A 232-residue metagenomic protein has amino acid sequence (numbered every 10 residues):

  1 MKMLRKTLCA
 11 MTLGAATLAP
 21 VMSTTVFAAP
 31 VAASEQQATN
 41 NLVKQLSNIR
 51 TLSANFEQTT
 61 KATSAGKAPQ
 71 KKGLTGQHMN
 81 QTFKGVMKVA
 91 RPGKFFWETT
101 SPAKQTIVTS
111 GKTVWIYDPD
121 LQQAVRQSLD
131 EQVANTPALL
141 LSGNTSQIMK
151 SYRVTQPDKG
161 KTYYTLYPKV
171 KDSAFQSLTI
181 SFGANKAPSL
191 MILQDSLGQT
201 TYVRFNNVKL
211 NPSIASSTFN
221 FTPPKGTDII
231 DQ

Functional and structural regions predicted by a protein language model:
K2-G14: Bacterial N-terminal signal peptides that target proteins for export
A15-F27: C-terminal segment of classical bacterial N-terminal signal peptides
V26-Q37: Cleaved targeting-peptide boundary
S47-G111: N-terminal mature ectodomain segment of secretory-pathway/periplasmic proteins
T63, F96, A103-Q105, Q123 (+2 more regions): Short beta-strands and strand-coil junctions in structured, solvent-facing domains, enriched
V86-T136, T201-Y202: An acidic-aromatic
V125, Q147-Y152, P157-Q232: Gly/Pro-enriched, hydrophobic low-complexity segments that function as extracytoplasmic propeptides/linkers
V133-Q147: Short, solvent-exposed helix-to-loop capping segments enriched in aromatics
